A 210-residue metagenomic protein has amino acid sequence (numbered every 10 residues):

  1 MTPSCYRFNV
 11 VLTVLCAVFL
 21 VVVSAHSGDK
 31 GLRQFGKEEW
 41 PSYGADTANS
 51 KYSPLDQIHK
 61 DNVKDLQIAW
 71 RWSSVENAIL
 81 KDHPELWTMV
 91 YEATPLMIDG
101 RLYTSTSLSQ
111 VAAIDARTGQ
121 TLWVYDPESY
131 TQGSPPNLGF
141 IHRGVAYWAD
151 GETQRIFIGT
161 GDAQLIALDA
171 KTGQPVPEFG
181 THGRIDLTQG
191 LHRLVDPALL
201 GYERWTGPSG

Functional and structural regions predicted by a protein language model:
T2-T13: Bacterial N-terminal signal peptides that target proteins for export
V11-V22: Bacterial N-terminal signal peptides
V23-S27: Sec/Tat signal peptide C-region and signal peptidase I cleavage site
G28-L86, Q120-S134, Q174-G201: Aromatic (tryptophan-biased) beta-strands that constitute blades/sheets of beta-rich domains
W40-G44, L86-Q110, N137-Q164, L200-G210: Repeat-blade elements of multi-bladed beta-propeller folds
A116-R117, E128, Y147-W148: Structural core of flavin- and non-heme-iron oxidoreductases, emphasizing the beta-strand/alpha-helix scaffold
A116-T118, A170-T172: Short loop/turn segments that connect beta-strands within beta-propeller blades
